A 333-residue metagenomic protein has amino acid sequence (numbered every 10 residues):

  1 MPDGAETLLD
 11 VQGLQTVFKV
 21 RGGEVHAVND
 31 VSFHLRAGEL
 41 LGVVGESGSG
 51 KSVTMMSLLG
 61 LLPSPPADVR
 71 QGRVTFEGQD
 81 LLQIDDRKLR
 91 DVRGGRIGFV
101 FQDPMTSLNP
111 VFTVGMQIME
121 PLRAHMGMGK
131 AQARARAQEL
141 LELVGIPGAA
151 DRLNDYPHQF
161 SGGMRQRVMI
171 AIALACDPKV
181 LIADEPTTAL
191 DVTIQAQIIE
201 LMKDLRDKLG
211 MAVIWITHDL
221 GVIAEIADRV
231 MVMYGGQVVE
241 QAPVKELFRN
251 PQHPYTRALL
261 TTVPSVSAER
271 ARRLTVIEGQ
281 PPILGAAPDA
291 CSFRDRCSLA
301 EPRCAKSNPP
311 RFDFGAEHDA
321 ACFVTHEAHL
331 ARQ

Functional and structural regions predicted by a protein language model:
P2-T7, P147-D151, Q241-Q333: Short catalytic/signature loops enriched in Gly
E46, I182-P186, L190-R272: P-loop NTP-binding/switch modules centered on Walker-like glycine-rich loops
P65-V69, L81-G98, M116, A124 (+3 more regions): ABC ATPase NBD coupling module
R73, E77-D80, A131-D151, T261: Conserved ABC ATPase "signature" region
D155-F160, M164: Conserved ABC ATPase signature
A175-K179: A short, proline-enriched helix->beta-strand linker immediately N-terminal to the Walker B motif in ABC-type P-loop
